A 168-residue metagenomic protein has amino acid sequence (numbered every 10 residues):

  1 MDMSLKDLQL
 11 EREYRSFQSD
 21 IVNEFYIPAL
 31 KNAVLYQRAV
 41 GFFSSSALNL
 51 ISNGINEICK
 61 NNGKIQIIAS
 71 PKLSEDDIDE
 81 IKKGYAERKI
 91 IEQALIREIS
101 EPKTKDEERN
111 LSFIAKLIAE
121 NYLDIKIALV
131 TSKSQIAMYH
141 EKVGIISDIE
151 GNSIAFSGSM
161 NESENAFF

Functional and structural regions predicted by a protein language model:
M1-F168: PLD/PLD-like phosphodiesterase catalytic module centered on the HKD motif
